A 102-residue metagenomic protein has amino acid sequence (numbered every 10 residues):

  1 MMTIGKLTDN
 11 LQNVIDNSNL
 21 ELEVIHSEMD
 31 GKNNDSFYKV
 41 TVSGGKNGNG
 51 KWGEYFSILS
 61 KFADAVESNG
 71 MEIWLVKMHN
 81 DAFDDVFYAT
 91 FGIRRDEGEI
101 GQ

Functional and structural regions predicted by a protein language model:
M1-M2, D9, R95-Q102: Short intrinsically disordered terminal tails
M2-G44, G48: An N-terminal amphipathic alpha-helical segment
G31-T90, R95-E99: Acidic, low-complexity, intrinsically disordered interaction modules
